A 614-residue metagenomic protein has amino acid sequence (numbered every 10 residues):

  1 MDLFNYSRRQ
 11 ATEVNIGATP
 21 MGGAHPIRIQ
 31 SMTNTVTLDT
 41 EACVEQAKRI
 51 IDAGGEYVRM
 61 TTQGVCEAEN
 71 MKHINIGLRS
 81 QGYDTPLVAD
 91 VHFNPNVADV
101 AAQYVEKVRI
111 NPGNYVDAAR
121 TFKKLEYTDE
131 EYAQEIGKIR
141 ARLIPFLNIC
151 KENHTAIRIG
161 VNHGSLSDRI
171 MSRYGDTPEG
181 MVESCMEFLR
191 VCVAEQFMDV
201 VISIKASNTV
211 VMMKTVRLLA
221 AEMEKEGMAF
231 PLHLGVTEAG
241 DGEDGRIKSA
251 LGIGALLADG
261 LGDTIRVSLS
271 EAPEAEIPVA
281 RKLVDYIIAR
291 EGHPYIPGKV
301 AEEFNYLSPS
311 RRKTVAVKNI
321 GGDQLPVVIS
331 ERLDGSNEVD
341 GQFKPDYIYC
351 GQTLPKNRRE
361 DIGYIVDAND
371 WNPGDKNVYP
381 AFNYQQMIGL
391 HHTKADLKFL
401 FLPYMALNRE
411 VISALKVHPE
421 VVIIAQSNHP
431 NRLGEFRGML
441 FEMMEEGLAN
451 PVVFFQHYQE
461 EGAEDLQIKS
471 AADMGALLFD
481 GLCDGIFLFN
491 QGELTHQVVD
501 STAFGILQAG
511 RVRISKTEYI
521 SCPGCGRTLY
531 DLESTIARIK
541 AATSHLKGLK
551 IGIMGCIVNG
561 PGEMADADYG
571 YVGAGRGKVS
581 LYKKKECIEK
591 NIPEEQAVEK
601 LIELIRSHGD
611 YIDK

Functional and structural regions predicted by a protein language model:
M1-S31, L147, K151-N153, A289-S336 (+1 more regions): N-terminal amphipathic alpha-helix/helix-capping segment at the start of soluble metabolic enzymes
D2, G55-E187, K318, V327-V339 (+1 more regions): Active-site beta->alpha loop and helix N-cap motifs at the rims of alpha/beta catalytic domains
I29, D90, I159, I202 (+6 more regions): Conserved, mostly hydrophobic/aromatic
L38-R49, F93-A98, S249-I253, G335-D340 (+1 more regions): Short, acidic/polar
D52-Y57, V105, F197, L261-G262 (+4 more regions): A structural motif
E56-R59, V105-T121, A258-E274, G481-L494 (+1 more regions): Glycine-rich phosphate-binding active-site loops on the catalytic face of alpha/beta enzymes
E126-L143, N148, I170-I320, L397-F399 (+2 more regions): Catalytic alpha/beta core domains of metabolic enzymes, predominantly
R576-V579, C587-D610: Beta-strand/loop-dominated core regions that host nucleotide or nucleotide-derived cofactor-binding catalytic loops
